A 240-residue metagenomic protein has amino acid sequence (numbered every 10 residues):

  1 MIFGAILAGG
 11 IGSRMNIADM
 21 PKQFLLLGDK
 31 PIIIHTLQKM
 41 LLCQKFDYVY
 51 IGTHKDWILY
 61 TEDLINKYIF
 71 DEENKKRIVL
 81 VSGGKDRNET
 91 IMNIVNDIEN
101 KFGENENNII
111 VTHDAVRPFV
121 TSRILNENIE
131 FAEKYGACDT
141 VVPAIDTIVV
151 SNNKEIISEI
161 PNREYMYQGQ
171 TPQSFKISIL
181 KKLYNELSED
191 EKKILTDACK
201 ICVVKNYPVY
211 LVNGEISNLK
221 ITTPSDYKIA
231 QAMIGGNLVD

Functional and structural regions predicted by a protein language model:
M1-I58: N-terminal glycine-rich phosphate-binding loop and ensuing alpha1 helix
I6, I33, I94, D114 (+3 more regions): Residue-level signal for inorganic ion chemistry
L26, F119, S174, K220-I221: Short aromatic/basic micro-patch
I34-N107, L187-D190: Conserved N-terminal catalytic core of the sugar/cofactor nucleotidyltransferase
I58, I91, T112, L125 (+3 more regions): A general structural signal for well-ordered alpha-helical segments in protein cores
E104-V116: Short beta-strand-to-loop acidic/aromatic patch adjacent to the donor-nucleotide binding site
E106, F119-V212, D240: Conserved core of the sugar-phosphate nucleotidyltransferase
N218-D240: Hydrophobic helical membrane-anchoring modules
